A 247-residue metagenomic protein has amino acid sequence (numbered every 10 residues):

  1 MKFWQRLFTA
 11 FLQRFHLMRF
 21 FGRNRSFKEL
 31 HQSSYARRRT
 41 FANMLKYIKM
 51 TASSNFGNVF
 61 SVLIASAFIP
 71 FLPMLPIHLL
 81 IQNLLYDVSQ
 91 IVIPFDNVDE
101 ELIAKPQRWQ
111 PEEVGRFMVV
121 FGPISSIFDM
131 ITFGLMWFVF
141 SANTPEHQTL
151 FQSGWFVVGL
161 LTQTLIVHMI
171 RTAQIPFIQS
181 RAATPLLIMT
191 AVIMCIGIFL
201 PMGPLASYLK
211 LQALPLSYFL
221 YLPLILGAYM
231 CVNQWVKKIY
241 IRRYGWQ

Functional and structural regions predicted by a protein language model:
F3-I175: Membrane-embedded transport module
I64-F71, F199-P215: Transmembrane helix-loop junctions at the membrane interface of multipass transporters and ion channels
L79-Y86, V158-I166, I193-L200, I225-Q234: Alpha-helical transmembrane segments of multi-pass membrane proteins
F128-G134, I193-S207: Hydrophobic alpha-helical transmembrane segments in multi-pass integral membrane proteins
P145-L150, S180-R181, L211-S217: Interfacial loop-to-helix junctions that mark the boundaries of transmembrane helices in multi-pass membrane
I178-L187, Q247: Cytoplasmic-side transmembrane-helix entry/capping segments in multi-pass membrane proteins
P215-Y229: Small-residue-rich transmembrane alpha-helices that serve as helix-helix interface/gating elements in multipass
W235-W246: Membrane-interface capping segments at transmembrane-helix boundaries
